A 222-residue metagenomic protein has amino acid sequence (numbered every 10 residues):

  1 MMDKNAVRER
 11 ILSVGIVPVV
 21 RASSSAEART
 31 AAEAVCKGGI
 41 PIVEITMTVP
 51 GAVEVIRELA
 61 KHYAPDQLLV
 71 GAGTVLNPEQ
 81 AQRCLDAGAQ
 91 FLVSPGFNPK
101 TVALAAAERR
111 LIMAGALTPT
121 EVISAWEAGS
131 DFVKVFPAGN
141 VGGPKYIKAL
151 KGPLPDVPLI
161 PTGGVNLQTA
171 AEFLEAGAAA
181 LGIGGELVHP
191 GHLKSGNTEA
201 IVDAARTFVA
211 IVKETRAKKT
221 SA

Functional and structural regions predicted by a protein language model:
M1-A87, A107, D156, Q168 (+2 more regions): Conserved N-terminal beta1-alpha1 strand-loop-helix module at the mouth
R21-S25, V49, V70-P78, S94-N98 (+3 more regions): Glycine-rich beta-to-alpha transition loops that act as phosphate-gripper elements at the mouths of alpha/beta enzyme
G39, G88, G96, R109 (+5 more regions): Conserved functional loop/turn residues at catalytic and ligand-binding sites
I42-I45, L92, K134-V135, I160: Short catalytic-loop micro-motif centered on adjacent basic/acidic residues
I45, L85-A87, E108, T118-I147 (+1 more regions): Glycine/Thr-rich beta-alpha phosphate-binding loop at enzyme active sites
V55, E79-Q80, K100-T101, T120-S124 (+2 more regions): Short acidic active-site motifs
A81-A125: Hydrophobic, well-structured mid-protein blocks that either form specific transmembrane helices
F91-L104, K134-G143, A176-E199: Glycine-rich phosphate-binding active-site loops on the catalytic face of alpha/beta enzymes
